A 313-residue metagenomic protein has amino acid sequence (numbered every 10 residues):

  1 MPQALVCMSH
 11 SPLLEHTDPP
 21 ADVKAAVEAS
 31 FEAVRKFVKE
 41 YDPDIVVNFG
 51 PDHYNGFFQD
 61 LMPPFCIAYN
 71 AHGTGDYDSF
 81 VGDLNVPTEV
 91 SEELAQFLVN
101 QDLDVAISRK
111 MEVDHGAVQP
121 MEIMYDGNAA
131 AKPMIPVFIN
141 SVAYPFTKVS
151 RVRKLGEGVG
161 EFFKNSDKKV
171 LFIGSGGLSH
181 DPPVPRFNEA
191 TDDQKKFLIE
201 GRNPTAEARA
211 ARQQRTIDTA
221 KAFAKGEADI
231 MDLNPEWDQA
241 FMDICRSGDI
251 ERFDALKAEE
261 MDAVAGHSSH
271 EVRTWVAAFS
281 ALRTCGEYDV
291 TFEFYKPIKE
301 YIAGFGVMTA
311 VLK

Functional and structural regions predicted by a protein language model:
M1-P43, Q59-R153, N165, F187-K313: Flexible, D/E/H-enriched segments
S11, P51-G56: Short active-site-proximal "capping" loops at secondary-structure junctions
D44-G50, V137, K168-L178: Beta-strand elements within well-structured catalytic alpha/beta cores of enzymes that handle phosphate/sulfate esters
Y54-G56, M62-P64, L178-R186: Active-site-proximal loop/short-helix segments that contain or immediately flank catalytic acid/base residue(s)
V152, V159, K169-P185: Hydrophobic, aromatic-enriched interface-forming segments
E157-N165: Non-transmembrane, aqueous-exposed alpha-helical and coiled segments at domain scale
